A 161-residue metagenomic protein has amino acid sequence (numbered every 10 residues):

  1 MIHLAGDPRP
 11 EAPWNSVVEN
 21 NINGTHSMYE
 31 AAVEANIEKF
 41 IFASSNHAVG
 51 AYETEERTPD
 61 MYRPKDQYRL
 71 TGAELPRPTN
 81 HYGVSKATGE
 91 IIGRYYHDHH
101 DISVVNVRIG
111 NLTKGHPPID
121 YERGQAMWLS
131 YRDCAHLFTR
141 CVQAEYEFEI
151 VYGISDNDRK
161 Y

Functional and structural regions predicted by a protein language model:
M1-A5, F40-N46, V107-I109: SDR active-site strand-loop-helix element
M1-N20: NAD(P)H-binding glycine-rich loop region in Rossmannoid oxidoreductase-like domains and their noncatalytic homologs
N15, E19-H26, E34, E38 (+1 more regions): Conserved internal alpha-helix in NAD(P)-dependent oxidoreductase domains
S27-T79: Conserved Rossmann-fold NAD(P)-dependent oxidoreductase catalytic core, especially the SDR/UDP-sugar
S44, E90-G115: Conserved beta-loop-beta element that borders a ligand/cofactor-binding pocket
H81, S85-T88: Active-site helix of classical SDR
D98, R108-H116, W128-E149, D156: Alpha-helical substrate-binding/gating segment
Y121-Q125, V151-R159: Glycine-rich Rossmann NAD(P)(H)-binding loop
